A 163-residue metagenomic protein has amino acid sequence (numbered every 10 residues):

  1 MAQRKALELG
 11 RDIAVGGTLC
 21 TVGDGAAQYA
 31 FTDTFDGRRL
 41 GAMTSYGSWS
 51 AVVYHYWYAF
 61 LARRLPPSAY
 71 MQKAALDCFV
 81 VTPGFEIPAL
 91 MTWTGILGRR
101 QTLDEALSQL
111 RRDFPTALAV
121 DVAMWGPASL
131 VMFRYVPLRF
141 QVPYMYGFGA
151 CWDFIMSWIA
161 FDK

Functional and structural regions predicted by a protein language model:
M1-Q3: Transit-peptide-like, low-complexity N-terminal presequences and other terminal intrinsically disordered regions
A6-R99, L110-K163: Alpha-helical transmembrane segments of eukaryotic organelle membrane transporters and related multi-pass membrane
D104-E105: Outer-membrane beta-barrel transmembrane domain signature
